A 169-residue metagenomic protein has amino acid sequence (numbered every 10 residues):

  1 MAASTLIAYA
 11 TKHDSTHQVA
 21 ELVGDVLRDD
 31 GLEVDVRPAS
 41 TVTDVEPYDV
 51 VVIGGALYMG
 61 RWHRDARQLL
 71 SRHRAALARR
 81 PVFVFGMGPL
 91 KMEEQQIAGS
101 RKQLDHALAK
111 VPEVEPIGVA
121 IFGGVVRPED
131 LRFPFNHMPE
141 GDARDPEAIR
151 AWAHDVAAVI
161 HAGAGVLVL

Functional and structural regions predicted by a protein language model:
S4, Q18, D25-D30, D35 (+1 more regions): FMN-binding flavodoxin-like domain, especially the glycine-rich phosphate-binding loop
T5-Y9: Short, hydrophobic/glycine-enriched beta-strand segments
A10-D14: Short polar catalytic/cofactor-binding loops
A39-T41: Conserved SAM/SAH-binding loop
